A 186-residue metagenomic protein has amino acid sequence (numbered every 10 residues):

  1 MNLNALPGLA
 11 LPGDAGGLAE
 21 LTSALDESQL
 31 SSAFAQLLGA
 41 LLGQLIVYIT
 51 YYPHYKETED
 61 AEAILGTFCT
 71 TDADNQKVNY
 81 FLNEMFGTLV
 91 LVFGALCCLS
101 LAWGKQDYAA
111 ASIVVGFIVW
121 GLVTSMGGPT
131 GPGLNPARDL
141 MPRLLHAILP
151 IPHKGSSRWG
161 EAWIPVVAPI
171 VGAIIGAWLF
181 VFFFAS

Functional and structural regions predicted by a protein language model:
M1-S186: Membrane-interface helix-loop junctions and terminal tails of multi-pass membrane proteins
